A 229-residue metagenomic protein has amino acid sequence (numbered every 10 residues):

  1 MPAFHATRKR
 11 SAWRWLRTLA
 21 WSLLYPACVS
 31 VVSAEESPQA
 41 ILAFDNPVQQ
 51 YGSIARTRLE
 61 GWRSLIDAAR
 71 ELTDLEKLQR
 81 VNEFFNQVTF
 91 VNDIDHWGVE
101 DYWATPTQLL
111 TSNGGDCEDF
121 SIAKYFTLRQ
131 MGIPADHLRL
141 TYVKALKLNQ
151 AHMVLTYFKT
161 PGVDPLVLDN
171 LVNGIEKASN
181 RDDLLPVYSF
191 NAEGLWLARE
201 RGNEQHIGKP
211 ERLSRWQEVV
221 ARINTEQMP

Functional and structural regions predicted by a protein language model:
P2-H5, V31-P229: A structural boundary/capping signal
H5-A20: Bacterial N-terminal signal peptides that target proteins for export
L24-V32: Hydrophobic h-region of N-terminal signal peptides that target proteins for export in Gram-negative bacteria
